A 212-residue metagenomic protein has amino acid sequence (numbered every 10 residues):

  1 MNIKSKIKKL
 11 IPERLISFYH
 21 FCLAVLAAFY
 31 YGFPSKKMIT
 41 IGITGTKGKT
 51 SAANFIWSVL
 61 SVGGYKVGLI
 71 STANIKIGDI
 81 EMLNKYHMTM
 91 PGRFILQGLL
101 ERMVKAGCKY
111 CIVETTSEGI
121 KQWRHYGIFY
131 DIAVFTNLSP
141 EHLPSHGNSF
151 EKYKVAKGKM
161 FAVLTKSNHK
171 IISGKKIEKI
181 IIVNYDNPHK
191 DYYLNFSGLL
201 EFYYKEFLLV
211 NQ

Functional and structural regions predicted by a protein language model:
M1-G42, S51-Y65, E206-Q212: Short, basic phosphate-binding NTP loop
K37-M38, A106, V134-Q212: Acidic, Mg2+-coordinating active-site environments of NTP-dependent enzymes
I43, I70, L96, E114 (+3 more regions): Residue-level signal for inorganic ion chemistry
G64-I77: Short beta-strand-centered segment that lines the nucleotide-binding/catalytic pocket of NTP-utilizing
K66-V67, Y110-C111, L200-E201: Hydrophobic anchor at the start of a short beta-strand that flanks the dinucleotide cofactor-binding loop
I77-N84, I132-E141: Acidic/polar active-site rim loop that often engages polyanionic ligands
E81-T116: Conserved nucleotide-sensing/catalytic segment adjacent to the nucleotide-binding pocket in NTP-handling enzymes
E118-Y126: Conserved helix/coil segment N-terminal to the catalytic DExD/H
